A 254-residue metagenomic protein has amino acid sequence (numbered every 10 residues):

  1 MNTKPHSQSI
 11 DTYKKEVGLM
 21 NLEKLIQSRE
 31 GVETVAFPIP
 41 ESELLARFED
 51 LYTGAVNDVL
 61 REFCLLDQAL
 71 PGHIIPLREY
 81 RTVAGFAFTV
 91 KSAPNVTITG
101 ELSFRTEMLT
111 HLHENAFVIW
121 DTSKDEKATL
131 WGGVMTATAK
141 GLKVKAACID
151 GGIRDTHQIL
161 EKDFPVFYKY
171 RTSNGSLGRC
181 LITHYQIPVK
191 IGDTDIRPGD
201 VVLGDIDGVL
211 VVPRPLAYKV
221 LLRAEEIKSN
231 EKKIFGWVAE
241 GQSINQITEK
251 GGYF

Functional and structural regions predicted by a protein language model:
N2-R105, T110, F117, N230 (+2 more regions): Intrinsically disordered, low-complexity regions enriched in acidic/Ser/Thr/Pro/Gln residues
F48, L70, K127-L130, S176: Cofactor-binding active-site loop characterized by glycine-rich and histidine/acidic residues
Q68-G72, K91, I119-D121, A147-G151 (+2 more regions): General beta-strand structural signal in soluble alpha/beta enzymes
A84-F86, H113-A116, L142-K145, E161-F164 (+3 more regions): Short coil/turn connectors at secondary-structure junctions
M108-D150: Extracellular/luminal Protease-associated
G141, K145-T172: Ligand/cofactor pocket segment of small-molecule handling proteins
R171-I247: Acidic, glycine-rich flexible loop/linker segments
